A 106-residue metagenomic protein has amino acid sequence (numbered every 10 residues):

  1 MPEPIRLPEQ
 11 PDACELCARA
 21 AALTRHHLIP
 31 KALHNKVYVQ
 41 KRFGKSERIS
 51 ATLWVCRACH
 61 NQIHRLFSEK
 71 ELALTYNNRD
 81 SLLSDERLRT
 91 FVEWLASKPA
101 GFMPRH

Functional and structural regions predicted by a protein language model:
M1-A13, G44-S46: Short, charged surface segments at domain edges that flank catalytic/cofactor-binding sites
C14-L16, R89-T90: Short, highly charged low-complexity linear segments
E15-A51: Histidine-centered nuclease catalytic patch
V37-W54, A58-P99: Polybasic, low-complexity binding patches
M103-H106: C-terminal, well-folded lobe of enzymatic/effector domains
